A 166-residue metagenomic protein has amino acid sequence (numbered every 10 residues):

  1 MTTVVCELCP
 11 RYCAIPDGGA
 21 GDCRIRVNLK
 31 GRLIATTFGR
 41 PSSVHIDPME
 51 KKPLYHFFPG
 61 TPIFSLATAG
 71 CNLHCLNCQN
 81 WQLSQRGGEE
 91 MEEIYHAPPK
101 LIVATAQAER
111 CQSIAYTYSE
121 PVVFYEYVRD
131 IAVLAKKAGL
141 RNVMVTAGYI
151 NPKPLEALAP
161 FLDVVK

Functional and structural regions predicted by a protein language model:
M1, V5, H56-P59: Short Cys/His-rich Zn2+-coordinating modules
M1-T2, L8-R11, G21, G31-A35 (+1 more regions): Cysteine-centered metal-binding/redox modules
V4-I25, A69-Q82: Local cysteine-cluster metal-coordination motifs and their immediate loop/turn environment, predominantly Fe-S cluster
N28-L162: Conserved Radical SAM active-site core
V165: Acidic/histidine-rich catalytic cores of soluble enzymes
